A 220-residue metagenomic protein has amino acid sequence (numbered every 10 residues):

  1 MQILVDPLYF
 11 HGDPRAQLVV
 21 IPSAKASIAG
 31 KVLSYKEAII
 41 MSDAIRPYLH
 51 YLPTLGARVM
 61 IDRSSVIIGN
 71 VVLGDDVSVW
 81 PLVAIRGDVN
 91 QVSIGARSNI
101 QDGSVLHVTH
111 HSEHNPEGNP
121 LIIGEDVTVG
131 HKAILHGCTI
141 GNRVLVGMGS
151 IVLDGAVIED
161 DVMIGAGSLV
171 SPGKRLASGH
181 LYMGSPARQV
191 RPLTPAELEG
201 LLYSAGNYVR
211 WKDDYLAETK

Functional and structural regions predicted by a protein language model:
M1-P14: Extreme N-terminal basic, low-complexity initiation segments that serve as generic localization/processing leaders
D6-Y9, S27, L33: Short, low-complexity intrinsically disordered segments enriched in A/P/G/S/L with frequent Arg, especially at protein
L18: Cationic, low-complexity basic patches in intrinsically disordered or flexible, solvent-exposed regions
A29, I39-T54, L82, D88 (+3 more regions): Glycine-rich hexapeptide-repeat left-handed beta-helix
S42-V79: N-terminal segments that cap or nucleate solenoid repeat domains
N70, G87-V89: Charged, well-structured alpha/beta interaction segments
D126-T128: Alpha-helical adaptor scaffolds
